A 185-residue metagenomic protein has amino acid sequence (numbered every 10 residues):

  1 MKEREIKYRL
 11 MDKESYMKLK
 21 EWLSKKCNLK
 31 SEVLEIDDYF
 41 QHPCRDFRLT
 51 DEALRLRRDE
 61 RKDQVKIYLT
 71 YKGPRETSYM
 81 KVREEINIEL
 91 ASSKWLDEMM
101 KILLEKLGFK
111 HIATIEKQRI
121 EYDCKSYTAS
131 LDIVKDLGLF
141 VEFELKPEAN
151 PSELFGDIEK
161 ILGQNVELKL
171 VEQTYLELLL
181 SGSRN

Functional and structural regions predicted by a protein language model:
M1-S126, L168-N185: N-terminal strand-loop-strand beta-hairpin
K2-R4, K20, A129, P147 (+2 more regions): Functionally constrained cores in energy, signaling, and assembly domains
D37, K101, F140, S152-F155 (+1 more regions): Hydrophobic, well-ordered secondary-structure segments
C44, D63, A129, L137 (+1 more regions): C-terminal accessory/tail domains of diverse enzymes
S126-D132: Short glycine-rich, acidic/polar surface loops and turns
V134-F140: Residues forming anionic-ligand binding surfaces in small-molecule and nucleic-acid pockets of primarily soluble enzymes
E148-T174: Mixed-charge, glycine-accented linear interaction segment located at domain edges/termini
